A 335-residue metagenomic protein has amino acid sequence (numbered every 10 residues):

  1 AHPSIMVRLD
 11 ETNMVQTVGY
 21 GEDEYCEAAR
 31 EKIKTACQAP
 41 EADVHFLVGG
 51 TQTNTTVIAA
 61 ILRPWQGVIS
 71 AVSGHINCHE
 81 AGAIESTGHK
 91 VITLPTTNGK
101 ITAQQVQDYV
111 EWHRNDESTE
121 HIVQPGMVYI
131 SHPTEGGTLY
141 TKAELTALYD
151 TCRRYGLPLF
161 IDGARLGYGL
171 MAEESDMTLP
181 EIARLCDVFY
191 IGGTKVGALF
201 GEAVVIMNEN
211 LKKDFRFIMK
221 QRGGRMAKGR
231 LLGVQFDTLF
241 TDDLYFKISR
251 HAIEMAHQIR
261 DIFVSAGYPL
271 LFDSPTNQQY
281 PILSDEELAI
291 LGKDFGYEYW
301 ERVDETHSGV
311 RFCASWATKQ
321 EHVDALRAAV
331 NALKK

Functional and structural regions predicted by a protein language model:
A1, T97-N98, Q124-P125, S131 (+2 more regions): Active-site C-terminal subdomain of aminotransferase-like
P3-G50, V72-N77, A83: Conserved N-terminal alpha-helix of the aminotransferase class I/II PLP-enzyme fold
V44-V48, S70-A71, I130, T138 (+4 more regions): General beta-strand structural signal in soluble alpha/beta enzymes
A60-C78: Conserved PLP-anchoring active-site segment centered on the Schiff-base-forming lysine
R63-W65, H257, I262-L333: Conserved C-terminal alpha-helix-loop-beta "cap" of PLP-dependent enzymes that closes/shapes the active-site mouth
G88-G126, I130-P133, Y140-A147: PLP-dependent aminotransferase-class I/II
Y140-A172: Catalytic PLP-binding core of fold-type I/II PLP enzymes
